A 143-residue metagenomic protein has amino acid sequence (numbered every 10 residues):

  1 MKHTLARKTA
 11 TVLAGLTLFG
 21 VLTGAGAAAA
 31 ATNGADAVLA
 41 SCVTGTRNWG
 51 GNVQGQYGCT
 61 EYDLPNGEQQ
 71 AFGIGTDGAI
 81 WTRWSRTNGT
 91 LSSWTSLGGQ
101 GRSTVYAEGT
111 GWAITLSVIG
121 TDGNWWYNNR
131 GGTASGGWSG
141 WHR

Functional and structural regions predicted by a protein language model:
M1-N52: N-terminal prepro-regions of secreted/extracellular proteins
T32-R143: A structural motif
